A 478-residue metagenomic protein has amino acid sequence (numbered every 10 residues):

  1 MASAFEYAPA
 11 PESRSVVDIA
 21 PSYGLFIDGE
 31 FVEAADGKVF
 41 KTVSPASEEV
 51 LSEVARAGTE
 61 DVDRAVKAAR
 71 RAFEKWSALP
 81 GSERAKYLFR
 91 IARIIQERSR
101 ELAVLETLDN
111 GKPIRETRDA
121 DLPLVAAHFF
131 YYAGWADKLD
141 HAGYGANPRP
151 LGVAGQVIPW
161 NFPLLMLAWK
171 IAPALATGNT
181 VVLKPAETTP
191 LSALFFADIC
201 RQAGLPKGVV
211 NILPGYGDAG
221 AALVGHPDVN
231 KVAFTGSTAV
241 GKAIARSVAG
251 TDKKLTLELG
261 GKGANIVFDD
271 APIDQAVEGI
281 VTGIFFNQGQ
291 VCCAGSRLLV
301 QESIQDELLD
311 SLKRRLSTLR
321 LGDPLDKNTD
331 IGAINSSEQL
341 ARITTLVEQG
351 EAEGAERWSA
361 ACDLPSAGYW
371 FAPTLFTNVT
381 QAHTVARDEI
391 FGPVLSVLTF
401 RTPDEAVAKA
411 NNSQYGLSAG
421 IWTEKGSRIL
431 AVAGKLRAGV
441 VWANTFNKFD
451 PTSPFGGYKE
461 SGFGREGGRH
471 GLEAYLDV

Functional and structural regions predicted by a protein language model:
M1-E53, K86, R90, A127 (+5 more regions): Terminal low-complexity tails and localization/encapsulation signals of metabolic enzymes
S47-E53, L205, V229, I266 (+4 more regions): Conserved C-terminal structural/oligomerization subdomain of aldehyde/semialdehyde dehydrogenase
E48, P80, R84, E106 (+9 more regions): Residue-level signal for inorganic ion chemistry
E49-L139: Glycine-rich loop-to-alpha-helix module at the N-terminal edge of alpha/beta enzyme cores
V50-A57, A72-A78, Q156, N265-F268 (+5 more regions): Short, well-ordered beta-strand elements within core beta-sheets of diverse protein domains
F73, S77, A92-S99, A103 (+17 more regions): Structural signal for hydrophobic packing residues in well-ordered secondary-structure cores of soluble enzyme domains
K138-Q275, F400: Rossmann-like NAD(P) dinucleotide-binding subdomain of oxidoreductase/dehydrogenase enzymes
A239-T380, K409, A443: ALDH superfamily catalytic-core signature
